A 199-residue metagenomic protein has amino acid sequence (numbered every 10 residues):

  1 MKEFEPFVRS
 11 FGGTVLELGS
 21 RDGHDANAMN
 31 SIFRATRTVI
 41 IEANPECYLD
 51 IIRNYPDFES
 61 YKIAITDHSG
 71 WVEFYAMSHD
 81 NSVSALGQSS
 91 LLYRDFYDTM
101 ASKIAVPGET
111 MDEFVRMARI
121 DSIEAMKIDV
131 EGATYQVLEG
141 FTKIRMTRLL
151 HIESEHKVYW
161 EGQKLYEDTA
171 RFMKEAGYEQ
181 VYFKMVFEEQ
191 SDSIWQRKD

Functional and structural regions predicted by a protein language model:
M1-D199: Phosphate/nucleotide-binding beta-alpha loop and adjacent structural elements of enzyme active sites
